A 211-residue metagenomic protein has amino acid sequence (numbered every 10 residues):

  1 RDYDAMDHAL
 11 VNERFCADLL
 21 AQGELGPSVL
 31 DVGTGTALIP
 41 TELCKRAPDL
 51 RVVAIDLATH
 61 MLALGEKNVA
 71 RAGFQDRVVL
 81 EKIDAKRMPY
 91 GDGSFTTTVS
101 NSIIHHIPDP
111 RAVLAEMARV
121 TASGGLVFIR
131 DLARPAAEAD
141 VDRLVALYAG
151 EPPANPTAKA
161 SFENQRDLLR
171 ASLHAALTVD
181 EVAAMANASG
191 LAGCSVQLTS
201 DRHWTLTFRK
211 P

Functional and structural regions predicted by a protein language model:
R1-A9: Class I SAM-dependent methyltransferase Rossmann-like catalytic core, especially the SAM/SAH-binding loop
A9-P27: Conserved alpha-helix/loop element of class I SAM-dependent methyltransferases that forms part of the SAM/SAH-binding
L30, L38-R87: Class I SAM-dependent methyltransferase SAM/SAH-binding core
G35: Conserved glycine-rich SAM-binding loop
V99: A conserved beta-strand element that flanks and buttresses the S-adenosyl-L-methionine
A112-S123: A short glycine-rich, Lys/Arg-flanked "PGG" loop and its adjoining helix->strand segment in the class I
G125-D131: Conserved beta-strand signature within the Rossmann-like core of class I S-adenosyl-L-methionine
L132-S189, C194-L198, H203-T205: C-terminal alpha-helical "lid/dimerization" subdomain adjacent to the S-adenosyl-L-methionine
